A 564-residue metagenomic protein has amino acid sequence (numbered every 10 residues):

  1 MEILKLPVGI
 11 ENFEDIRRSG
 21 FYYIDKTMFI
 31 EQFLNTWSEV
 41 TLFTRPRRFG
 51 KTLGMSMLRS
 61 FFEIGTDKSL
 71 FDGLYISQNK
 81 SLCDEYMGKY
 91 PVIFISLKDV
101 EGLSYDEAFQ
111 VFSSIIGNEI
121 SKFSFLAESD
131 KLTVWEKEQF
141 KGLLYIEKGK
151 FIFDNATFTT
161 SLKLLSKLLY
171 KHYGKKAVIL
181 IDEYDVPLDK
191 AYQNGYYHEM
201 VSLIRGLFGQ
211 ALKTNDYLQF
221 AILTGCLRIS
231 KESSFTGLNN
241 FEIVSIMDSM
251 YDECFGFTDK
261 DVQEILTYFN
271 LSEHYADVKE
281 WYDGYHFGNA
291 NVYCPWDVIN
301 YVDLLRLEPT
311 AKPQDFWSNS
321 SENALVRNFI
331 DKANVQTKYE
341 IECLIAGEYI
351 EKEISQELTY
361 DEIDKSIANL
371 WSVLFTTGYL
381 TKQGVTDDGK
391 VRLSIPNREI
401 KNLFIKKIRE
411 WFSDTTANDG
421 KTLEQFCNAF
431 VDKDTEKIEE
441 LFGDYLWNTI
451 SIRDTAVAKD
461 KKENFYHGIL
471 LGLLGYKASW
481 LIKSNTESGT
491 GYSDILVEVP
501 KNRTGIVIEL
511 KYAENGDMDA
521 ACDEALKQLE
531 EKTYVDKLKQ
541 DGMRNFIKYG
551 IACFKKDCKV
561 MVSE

Functional and structural regions predicted by a protein language model:
M1-N79: Walker A/P-loop-proximal flanking segment of P-loop NTPase domains
V8-R17, E107, V111-T159, P187-Y192: Conserved P-loop NTPase mechanochemical-coupling segment
G9, E14, S60-F125: P-loop NTPase motor core
I120, S161-H172, E199-Q219, Y534-K537: Substrate-engagement module of ASCE P-loop NTPases
V178-D182, G206, Q219-C226: Structural recognition of the conserved hydrophobic beta-strand(s) that form the central parallel beta-sheet of P-loop
K231-G237, V244-D303, E340: Amphipathic alpha-helical segments of the small helical/lid subdomains adjacent to P-loop NTPase cores
F241-E242, Y293-T533, C558-E564: Extended alpha-helical interface modules used as scaffolds for assembling large macromolecular complexes
K537, D541-E564: Domain-level recognition of nuclease-like catalytic cores that cleave nucleotide substrates
